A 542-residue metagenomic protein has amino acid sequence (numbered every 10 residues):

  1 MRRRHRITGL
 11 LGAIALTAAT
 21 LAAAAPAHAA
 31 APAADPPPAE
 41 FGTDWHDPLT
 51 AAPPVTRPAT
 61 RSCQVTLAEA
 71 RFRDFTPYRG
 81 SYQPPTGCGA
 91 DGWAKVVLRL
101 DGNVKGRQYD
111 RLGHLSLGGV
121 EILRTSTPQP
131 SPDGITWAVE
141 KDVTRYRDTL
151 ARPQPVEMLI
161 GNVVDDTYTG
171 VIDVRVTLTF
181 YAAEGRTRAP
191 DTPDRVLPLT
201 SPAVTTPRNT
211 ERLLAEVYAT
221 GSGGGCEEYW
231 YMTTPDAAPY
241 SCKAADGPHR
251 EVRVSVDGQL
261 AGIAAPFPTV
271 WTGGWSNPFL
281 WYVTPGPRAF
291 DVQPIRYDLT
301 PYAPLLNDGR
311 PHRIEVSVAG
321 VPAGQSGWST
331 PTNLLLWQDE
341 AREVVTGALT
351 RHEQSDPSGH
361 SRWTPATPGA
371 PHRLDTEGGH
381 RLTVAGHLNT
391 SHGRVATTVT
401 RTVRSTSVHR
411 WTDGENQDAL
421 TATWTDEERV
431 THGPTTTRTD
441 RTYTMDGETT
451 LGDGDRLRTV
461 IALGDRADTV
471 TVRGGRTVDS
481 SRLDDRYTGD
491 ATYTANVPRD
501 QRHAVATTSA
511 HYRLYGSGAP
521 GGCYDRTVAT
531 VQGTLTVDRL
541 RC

Functional and structural regions predicted by a protein language model:
M1-A30: Secretory targeting and sorting signals
R3-R4, A25-C542: Extracellular/secretory-pathway and virion-surface proteins
